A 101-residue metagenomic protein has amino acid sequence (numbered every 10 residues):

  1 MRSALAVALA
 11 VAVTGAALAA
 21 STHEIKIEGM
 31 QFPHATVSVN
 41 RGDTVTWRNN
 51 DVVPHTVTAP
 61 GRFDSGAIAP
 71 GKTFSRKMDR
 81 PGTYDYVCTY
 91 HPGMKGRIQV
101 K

Functional and structural regions predicted by a protein language model:
R2-V11, A16-K101: Extracytoplasmic copper-binding redox domains, predominantly the cupredoxin/blue-copper superfamily
